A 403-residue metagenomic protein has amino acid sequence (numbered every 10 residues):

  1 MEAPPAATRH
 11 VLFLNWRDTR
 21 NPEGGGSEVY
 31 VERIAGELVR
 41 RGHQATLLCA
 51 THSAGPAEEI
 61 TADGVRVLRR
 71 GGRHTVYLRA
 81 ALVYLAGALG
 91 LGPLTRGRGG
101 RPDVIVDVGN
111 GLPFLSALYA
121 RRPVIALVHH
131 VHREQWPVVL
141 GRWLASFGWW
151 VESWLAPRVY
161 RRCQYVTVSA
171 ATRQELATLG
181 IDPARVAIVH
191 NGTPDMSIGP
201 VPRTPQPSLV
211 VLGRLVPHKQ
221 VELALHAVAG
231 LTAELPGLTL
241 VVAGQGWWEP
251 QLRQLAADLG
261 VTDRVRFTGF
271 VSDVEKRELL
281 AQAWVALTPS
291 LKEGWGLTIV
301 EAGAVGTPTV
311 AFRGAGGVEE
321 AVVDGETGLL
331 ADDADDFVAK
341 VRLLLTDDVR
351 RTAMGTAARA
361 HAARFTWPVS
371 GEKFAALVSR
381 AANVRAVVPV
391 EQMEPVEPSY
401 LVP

Functional and structural regions predicted by a protein language model:
W143-Y165, Q174: Membrane-proximal helix-turn-helix segments that form the acceptor-binding/catalytic region of lipid-linked
V166, D195, V201-V228, V241: Conserved donor-binding/catalytic core segment of Leloir-type glycosyltransferases
A171, G192: Carbohydrate-associated surface elements
R253-V271: Nucleotide-activated donor-binding/catalytic signature segment of Leloir-type glycosyltransferases, i.e., the conserved
L291: Aromatic "clamp/platform" in nucleotide-sugar-dependent glycosyltransferases that forms part of the donor/acceptor
P308-F312, V322: Short hydrophobic beta-strand element within catalytic cores of glycosyltransferases and related nucleotide-activated
V323-D335, L343-D348: Conserved acidic donor-binding segment of nucleotide-sugar-dependent glycosyltransferases
R350-R364, K373: A short, well-ordered alpha-helix in the C-terminal region of glycosyltransferases
